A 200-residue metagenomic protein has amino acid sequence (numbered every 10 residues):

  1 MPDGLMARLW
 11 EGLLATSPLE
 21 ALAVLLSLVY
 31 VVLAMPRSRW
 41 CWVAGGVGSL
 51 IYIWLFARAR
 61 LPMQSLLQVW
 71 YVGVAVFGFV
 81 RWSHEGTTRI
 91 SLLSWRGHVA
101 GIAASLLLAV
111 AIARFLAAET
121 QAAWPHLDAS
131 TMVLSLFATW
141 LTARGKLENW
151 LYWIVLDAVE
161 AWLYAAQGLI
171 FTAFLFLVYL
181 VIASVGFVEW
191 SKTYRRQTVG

Functional and structural regions predicted by a protein language model:
P2-P36, W54, W82-G86, S91-G200: Polytopic alpha-helical membrane-helix bundles and their juxtamembrane interface segments in multi-pass membrane
V43-V47, M63-V69, W150-V155, A173-L175: Hydrophobic alpha-helical membrane segments of integral membrane proteins
G46-L55, A59-H84: Alpha-helical membrane segments and adjacent membrane-interface helices in multi-pass membrane proteins
